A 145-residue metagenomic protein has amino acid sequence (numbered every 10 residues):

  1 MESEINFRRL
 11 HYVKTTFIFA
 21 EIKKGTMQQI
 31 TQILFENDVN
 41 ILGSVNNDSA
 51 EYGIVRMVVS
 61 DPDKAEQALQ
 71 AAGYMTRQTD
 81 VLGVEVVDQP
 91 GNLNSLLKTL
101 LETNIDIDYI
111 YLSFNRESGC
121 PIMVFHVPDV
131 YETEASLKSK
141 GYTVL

Functional and structural regions predicted by a protein language model:
M1-L145: A conserved regulatory-domain signal marking ACT and ACT-like small-molecule sensing domains and adjacent regulatory
